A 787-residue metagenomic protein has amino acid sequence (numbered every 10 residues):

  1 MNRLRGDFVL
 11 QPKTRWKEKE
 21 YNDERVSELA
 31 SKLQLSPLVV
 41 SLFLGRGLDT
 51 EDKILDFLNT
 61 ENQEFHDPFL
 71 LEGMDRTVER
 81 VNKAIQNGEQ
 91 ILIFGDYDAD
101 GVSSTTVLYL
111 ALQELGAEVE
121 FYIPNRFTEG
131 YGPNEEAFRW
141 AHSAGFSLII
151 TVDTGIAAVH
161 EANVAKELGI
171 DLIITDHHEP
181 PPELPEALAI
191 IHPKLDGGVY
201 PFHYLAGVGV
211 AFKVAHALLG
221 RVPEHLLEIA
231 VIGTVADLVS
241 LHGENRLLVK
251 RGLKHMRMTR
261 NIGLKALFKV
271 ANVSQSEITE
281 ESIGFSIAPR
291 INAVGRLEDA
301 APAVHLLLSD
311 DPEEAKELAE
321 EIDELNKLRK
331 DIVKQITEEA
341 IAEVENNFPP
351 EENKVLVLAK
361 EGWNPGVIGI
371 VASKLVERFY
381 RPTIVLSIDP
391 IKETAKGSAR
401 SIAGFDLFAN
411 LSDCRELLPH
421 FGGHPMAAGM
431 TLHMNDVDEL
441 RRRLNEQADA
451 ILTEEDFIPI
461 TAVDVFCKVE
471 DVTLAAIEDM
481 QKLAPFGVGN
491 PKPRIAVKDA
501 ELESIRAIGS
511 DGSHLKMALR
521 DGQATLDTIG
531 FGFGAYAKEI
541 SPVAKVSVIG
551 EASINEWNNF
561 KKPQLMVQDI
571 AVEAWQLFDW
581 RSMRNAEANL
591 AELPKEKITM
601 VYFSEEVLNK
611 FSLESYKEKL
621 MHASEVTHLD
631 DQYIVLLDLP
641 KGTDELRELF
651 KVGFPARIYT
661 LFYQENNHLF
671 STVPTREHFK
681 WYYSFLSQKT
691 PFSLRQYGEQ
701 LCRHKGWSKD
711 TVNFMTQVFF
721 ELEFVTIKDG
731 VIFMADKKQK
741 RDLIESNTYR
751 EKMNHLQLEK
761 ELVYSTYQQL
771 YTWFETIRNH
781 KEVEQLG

Functional and structural regions predicted by a protein language model:
R3-V39, S547-S553: Extended, charged alpha/beta regions that create polyanion-binding interfaces
K19-L148, L168, L219-D436, I460 (+1 more regions): Hydrophobic helix-and-loop "lid/oligomerization" segment in the mid-to-C-terminal part of catalytic domains
D96-Y97, P124-F127, T154-G155, H177-P180 (+6 more regions): Short, ordered loop/turn segments at secondary-structure junctions
Q113, R246-T337, S401, C414-L418 (+4 more regions): Acidic, two-metal ion nucleic-acid-processing modules in DNA metabolism proteins
R139-A217, H242: Active-site cavity-forming subdomains of large catalytic enzyme subunits
H160-V164, V371, K610-S612, E645-V652: A short acidic, amphipathic alpha-helical/loop segment
E186-A236, E648, A656-F662, T672-Y682: Short alpha-helices
